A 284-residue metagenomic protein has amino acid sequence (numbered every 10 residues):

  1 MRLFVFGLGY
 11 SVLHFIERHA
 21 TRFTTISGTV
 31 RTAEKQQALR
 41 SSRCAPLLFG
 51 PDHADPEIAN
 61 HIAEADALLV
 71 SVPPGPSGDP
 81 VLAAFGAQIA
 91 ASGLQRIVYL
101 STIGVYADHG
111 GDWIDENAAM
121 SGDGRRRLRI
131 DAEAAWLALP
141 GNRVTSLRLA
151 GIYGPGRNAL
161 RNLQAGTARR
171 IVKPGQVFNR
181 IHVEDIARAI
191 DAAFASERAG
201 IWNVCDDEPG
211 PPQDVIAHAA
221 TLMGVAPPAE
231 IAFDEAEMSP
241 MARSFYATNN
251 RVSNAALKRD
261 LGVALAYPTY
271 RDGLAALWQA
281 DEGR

Functional and structural regions predicted by a protein language model:
V12-L13: N-terminal Rossmann-fold NAD(P) dinucleotide-binding loop
N60-Y99, D131-A134: NAD(P)-cofactor binding segment of oxidoreductase domains
A83-D123: Conserved Rossmann-fold NAD(P)-dependent oxidoreductase catalytic core, especially the SDR/UDP-sugar
G110-S146: Catalytic helix-loop patch of NAD(P)-dependent Rossmann-fold dehydrogenases
P155-N162, I171-F194, G200: Substrate-positioning beta->alpha
A187-I190, A195-A242: Mid/C-terminal beta-alpha module of Rossmann-like enzyme folds, strongest in SDR-family dehydrogenases/epimerases
A217, A236-A264: Conserved C-terminal active-site "lid" loop/helix of NAD(P)H-dependent oxidoreductases that clamps the redox cofactor
P268-R284: Amphipathic terminal alpha-helices
